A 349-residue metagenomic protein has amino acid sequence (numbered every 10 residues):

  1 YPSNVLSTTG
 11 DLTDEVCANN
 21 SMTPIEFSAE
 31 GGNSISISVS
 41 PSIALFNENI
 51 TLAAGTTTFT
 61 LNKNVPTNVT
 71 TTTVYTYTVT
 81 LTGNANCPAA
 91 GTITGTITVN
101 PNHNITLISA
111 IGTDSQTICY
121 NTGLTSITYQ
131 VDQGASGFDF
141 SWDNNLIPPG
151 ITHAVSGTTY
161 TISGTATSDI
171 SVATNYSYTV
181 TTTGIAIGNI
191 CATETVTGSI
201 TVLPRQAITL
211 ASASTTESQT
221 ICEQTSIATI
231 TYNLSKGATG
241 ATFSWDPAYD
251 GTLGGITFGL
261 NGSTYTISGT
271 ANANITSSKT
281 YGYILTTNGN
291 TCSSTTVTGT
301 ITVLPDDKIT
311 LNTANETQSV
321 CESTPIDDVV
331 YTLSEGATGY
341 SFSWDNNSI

Functional and structural regions predicted by a protein language model:
Y1, A89-N100, I190-L203, C292-L304: C-terminal edge beta-strand
P2-G10, N102-G112, R205-T215, D306-A314: Proline-enriched interdomain boundary motifs that mark the N-terminal boundary and often initiate the first structured
D14-S21, S115-G123, S218-S226, Q318-P325: Short, solvent-exposed loop/linker segments at the N-terminal edge of repeated beta-sheet extracellular domains
S21-S28, G123-Q130, S226-N233, T324-L333: A short beta-strand segment in extracellular, disulfide-stabilized domains
G31-I37, G134-F140, K236-F243, E335-S343: Solvent-exposed loop segments of extracellular immunoglobulin-like
S40-F59, D139-Y160, T242-Y265, S341-I349: Low-complexity "stalk/linker" and mucin-like segments enriched in Ser/Thr/Pro/Ala/Gly
T60-T71, T161-V172, T266-T276: Extracellular/luminal low-complexity segments enriched in Ser/Thr/Pro
T82-P88, T183-C191, T287-C292: Short, solvent-exposed loop/turn segments at the edges of extracellular beta-sandwich modules
